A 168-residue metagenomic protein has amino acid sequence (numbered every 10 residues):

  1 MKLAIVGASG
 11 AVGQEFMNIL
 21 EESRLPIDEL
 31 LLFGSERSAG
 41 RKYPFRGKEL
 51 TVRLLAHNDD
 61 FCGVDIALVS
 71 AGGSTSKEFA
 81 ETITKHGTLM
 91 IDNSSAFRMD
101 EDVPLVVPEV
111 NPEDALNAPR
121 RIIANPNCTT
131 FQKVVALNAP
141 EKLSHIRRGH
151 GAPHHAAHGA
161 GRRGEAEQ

Functional and structural regions predicted by a protein language model:
M1-Q168: N-terminal Rossmann-like NAD(P) cofactor-binding subdomain of oxidoreductases, focused on the glycine-rich
